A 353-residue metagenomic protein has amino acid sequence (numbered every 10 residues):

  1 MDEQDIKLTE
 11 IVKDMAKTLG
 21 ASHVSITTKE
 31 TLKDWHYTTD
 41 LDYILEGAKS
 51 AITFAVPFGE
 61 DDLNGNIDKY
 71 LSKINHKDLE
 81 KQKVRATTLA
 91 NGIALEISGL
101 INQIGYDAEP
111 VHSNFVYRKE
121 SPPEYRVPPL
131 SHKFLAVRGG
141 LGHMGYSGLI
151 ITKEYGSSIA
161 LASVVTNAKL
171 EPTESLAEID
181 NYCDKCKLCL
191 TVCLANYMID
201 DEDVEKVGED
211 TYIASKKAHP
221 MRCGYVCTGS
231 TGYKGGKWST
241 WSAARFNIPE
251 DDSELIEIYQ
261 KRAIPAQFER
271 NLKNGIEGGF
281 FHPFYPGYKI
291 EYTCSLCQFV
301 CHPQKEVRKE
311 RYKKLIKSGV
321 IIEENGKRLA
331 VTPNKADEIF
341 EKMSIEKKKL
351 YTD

Functional and structural regions predicted by a protein language model:
M1-K83, T87-A90: Non-catalytic, usually N-terminal nucleic-acid engagement modules in DNA/RNA processing proteins
D5, K13-D14, I93-G99, I290 (+3 more regions): Extended charged
T27-E30, P110-F115, K313-L315: Acidic carboxylate-rich catalytic motifs and surrounding loops in phosphoryl-/glycosyl-chemistry enzymes
T31, P57-G59, T166, E171 (+1 more regions): Short, glycine-/Ser/Thr-/acidic-enriched flexible segments
W35, L79-C297: Catalytic cores of enzyme domains
L63-G65, S230-S239, K305-K314, T352: Short conserved micro-motifs at the rims of enzyme active sites and ligand-binding pockets
Q298-D353: C-terminal non-catalytic accessory extensions
